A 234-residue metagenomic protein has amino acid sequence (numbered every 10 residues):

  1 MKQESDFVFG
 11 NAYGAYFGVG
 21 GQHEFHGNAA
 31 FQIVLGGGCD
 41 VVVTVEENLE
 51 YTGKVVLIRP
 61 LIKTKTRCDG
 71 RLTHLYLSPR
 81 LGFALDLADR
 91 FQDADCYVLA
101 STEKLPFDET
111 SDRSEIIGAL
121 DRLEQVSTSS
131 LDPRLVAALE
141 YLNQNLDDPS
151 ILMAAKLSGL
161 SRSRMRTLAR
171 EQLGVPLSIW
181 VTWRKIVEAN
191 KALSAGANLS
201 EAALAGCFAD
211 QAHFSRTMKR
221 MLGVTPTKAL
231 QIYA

Functional and structural regions predicted by a protein language model:
M1-F91: N-terminal regulatory/effector-sensing and dimerization cores that precede helix-turn-helix DNA-binding domains
A15-G18, A119-S127, R166-L173: Short, Lys/Arg-enriched N-terminal segment that forms or immediately precedes the first helix of a structured domain
G53, R59-S150: Compact structured core domains
L131-P176, A197-G206: DNA-binding recognition helix and immediately preceding turn/loop of helix-turn-helix/winged-helix domains
E171-Q211, S215, Q231-A234: Terminal helix-turn-helix DNA-binding modules in bacterial transcription factors
